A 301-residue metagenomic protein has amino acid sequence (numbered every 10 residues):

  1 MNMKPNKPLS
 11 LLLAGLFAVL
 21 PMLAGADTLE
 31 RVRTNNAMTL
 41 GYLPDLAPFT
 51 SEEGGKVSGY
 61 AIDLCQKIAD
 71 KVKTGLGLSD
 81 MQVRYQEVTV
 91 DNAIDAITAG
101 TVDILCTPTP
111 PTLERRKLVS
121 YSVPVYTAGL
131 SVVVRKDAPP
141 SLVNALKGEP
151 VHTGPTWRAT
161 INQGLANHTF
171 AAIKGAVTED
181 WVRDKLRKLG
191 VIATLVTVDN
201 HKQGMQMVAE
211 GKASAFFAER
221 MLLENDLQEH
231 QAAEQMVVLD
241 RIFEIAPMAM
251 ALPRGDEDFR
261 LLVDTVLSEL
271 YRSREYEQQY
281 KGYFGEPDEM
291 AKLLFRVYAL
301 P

Functional and structural regions predicted by a protein language model:
N2-L12: Bacterial N-terminal signal peptides that target proteins for export
V19-P21: N-terminal signal peptide c-region/cleavage motif recognized by signal peptidases
D27-L113, K117, T197: Extracytoplasmic small-molecule ligand-binding "clamshell" domains of the periplasmic binding protein/Venus flytrap
L29, G59-K71, K136-A159, N167-T169 (+1 more regions): Extended ligand-binding regions for polar small-molecule ligands
L43-D45, Y126-S141, R220-L267, E286-P301: Periplasmic-binding protein-like
Q66, L78-N162, Q235-I242, A299-L300: Acidic, polar ligand-binding/catalytic clefts
Q66-M81, S141-V151, R158-N167, I173-T197 (+1 more regions): Ligand-binding cleft/hinge of the Venus flytrap
D91-N92, C106-L118, D180-K188, K202 (+1 more regions): A ligand-binding cleft/hinge motif common to bilobed small-molecule-binding domains
